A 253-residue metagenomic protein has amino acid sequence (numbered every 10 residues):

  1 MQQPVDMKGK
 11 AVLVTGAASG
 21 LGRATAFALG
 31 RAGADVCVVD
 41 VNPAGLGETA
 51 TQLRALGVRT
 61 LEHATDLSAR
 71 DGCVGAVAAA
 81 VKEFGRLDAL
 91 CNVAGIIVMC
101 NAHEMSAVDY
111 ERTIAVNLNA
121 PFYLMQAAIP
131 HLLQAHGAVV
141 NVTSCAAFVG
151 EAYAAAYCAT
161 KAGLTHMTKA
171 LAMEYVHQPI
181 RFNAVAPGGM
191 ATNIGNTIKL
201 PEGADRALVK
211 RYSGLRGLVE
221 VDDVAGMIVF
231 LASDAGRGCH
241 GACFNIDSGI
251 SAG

Functional and structural regions predicted by a protein language model:
D6-C37: Canonical Rossmann dinucleotide-binding motif of NAD(H)/NADP(H)-dependent dehydrogenases/reductases, specifically
N101-A102, S106-I114, V209: Substrate-binding pocket helix/loop in short-chain dehydrogenase/reductase
H103, V149-A155, H177-Q178, R216 (+1 more regions): Active-site loop immediately N-terminal to the catalytic Tyr-X3-Lys motif of short-chain dehydrogenase/reductase
F122-M125, H131, G217-I246, S251: C-terminal substrate-recognition "lid" of short-chain dehydrogenase/reductases
M125, T160, T168: Active-site helix of classical SDR
P130, M173-H177, R237: Alpha-helical segment proximal to the catalytic Tyr-Lys
S144: Residue(s) in the substrate-gating loop at a strand-loop-helix junction that position the organic substrate next
